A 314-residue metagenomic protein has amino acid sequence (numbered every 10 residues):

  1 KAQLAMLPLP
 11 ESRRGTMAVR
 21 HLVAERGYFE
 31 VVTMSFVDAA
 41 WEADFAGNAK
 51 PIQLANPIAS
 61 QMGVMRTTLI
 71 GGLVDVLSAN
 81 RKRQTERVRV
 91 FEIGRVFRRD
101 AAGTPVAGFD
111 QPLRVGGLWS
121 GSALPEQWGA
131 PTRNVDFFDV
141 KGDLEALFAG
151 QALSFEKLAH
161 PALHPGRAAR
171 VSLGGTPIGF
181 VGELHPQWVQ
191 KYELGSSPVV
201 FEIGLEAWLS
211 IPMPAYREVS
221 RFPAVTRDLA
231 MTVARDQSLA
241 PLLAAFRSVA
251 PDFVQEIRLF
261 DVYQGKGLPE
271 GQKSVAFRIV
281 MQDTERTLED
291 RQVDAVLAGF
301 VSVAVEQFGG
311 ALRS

Functional and structural regions predicted by a protein language model:
K1-V88, I93, R227, R278-Q282 (+2 more regions): Extended, well-folded interaction surfaces typified by the phenylalanyl-tRNA synthetase beta subunit core
R14, A40, D110, L124-S314: A carboxyl-terminal module marker
H21, E25, D44, N80-Q84 (+4 more regions): A general structural signal for short secondary-structure junctions and capping/turn motifs
V31, T67-L118, P186, S197-P212 (+1 more regions): Conserved alpha/beta core surface patches that mediate binding of polyanionic ligands
V37, S60, R99, G121-A123: Short loop/turn segments at secondary-structure transitions that flank enzyme active sites
A40, A46-A49, F109-G121: Short, compositionally biased low-complexity segments
Q53-A59, V115, W119, R217-T226: Short N-terminal helix-initiation segments at or just after the protein's N-terminus
N56-I58, R95, W119-G121, L173 (+1 more regions): Short, structured patches in soluble enzyme cores that scaffold and shape functional sites
